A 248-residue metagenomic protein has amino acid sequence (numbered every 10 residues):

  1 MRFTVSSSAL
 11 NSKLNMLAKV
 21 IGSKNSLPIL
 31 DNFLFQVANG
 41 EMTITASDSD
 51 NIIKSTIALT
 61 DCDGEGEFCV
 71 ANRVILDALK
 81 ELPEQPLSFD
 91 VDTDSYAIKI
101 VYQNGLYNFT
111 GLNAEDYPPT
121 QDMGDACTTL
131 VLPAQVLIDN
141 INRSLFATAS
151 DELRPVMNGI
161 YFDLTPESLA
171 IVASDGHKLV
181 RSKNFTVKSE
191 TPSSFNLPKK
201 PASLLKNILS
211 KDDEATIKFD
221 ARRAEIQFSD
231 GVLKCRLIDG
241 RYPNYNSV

Functional and structural regions predicted by a protein language model:
M1-V248: Structural preference for solvent-exposed beta-strand-turn elements and adjacent flexible terminal/loop segments within
